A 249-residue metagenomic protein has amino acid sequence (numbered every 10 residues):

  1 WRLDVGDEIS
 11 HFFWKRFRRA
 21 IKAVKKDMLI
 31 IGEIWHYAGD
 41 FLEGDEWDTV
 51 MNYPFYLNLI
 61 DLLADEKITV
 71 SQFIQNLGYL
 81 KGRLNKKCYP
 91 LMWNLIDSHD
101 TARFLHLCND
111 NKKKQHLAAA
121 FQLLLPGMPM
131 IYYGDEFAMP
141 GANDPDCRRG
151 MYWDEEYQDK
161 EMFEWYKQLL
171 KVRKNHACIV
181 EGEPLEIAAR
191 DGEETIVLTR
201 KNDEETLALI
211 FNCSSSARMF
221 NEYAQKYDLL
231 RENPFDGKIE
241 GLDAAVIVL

Functional and structural regions predicted by a protein language model:
W1, I30-G32, M51, N94 (+1 more regions): Hydrophobic faces of well-ordered beta-strands that scaffold small-molecule active sites in alpha/beta enzyme cores
D4-K87, F121, P140-Q168, K201: Active-site-proximal helices and loops of the catalytic beta/alpha 8
W35-H36, D100-T101, F137-A138, D203 (+1 more regions): Short, glycine-/Ser/Thr-/acidic-enriched flexible segments
I68-V70, E181-P184, I210-N212, P234-F235: A conserved amphipathic helix/loop scaffold that creates a polar/acidic microenvironment used either to coordinate
L80-I179: Active-site-proximal substrate-binding groove within the catalytic cores of carbohydrate-active enzymes
I187-Y223: Carbohydrate-binding surface patches
Y223-N233: Solvent-exposed beta-hairpin/edge-strand motifs
F235-L249: C-terminal beta-strand-rich structural cap/linker in extracellular carbohydrate-active enzymes
